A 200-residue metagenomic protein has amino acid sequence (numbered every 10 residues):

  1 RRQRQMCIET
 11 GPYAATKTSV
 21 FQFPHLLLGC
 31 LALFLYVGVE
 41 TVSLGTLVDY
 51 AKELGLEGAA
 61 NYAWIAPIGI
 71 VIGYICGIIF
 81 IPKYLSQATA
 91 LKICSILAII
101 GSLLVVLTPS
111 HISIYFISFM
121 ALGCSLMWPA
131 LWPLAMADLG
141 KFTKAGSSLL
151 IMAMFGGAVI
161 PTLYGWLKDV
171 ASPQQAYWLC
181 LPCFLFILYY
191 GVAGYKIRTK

Functional and structural regions predicted by a protein language model:
Q3-I8: Short, small-residue-biased leader/transition segments that mark boundaries at the very start of proteins
S19-W64: Extracytoplasmic gate region of multi-pass secondary transporters
A51-K52, F80-I81, Y164-S172, A176: Interfacial helix-cap and linker-helix signal at transmembrane-aqueous boundaries of multi-pass secondary transporters
G73-S86, K168: Helix-to-loop junctions at the C-terminal end of transmembrane segments in multipass secondary transporters
T89-L104: Structural signature of the two symmetry-related core transmembrane helices
S125-G140: Intracellular juxtamembrane helix-capping segments at the cytosolic ends of symmetry-related transmembrane helices
D138-S172: A late C-terminal transmembrane helix in Major Facilitator Superfamily
L181-K200: Multi-pass alpha-helical transporter architecture, strongest for 12-TM Major Facilitator/SLC carriers used
